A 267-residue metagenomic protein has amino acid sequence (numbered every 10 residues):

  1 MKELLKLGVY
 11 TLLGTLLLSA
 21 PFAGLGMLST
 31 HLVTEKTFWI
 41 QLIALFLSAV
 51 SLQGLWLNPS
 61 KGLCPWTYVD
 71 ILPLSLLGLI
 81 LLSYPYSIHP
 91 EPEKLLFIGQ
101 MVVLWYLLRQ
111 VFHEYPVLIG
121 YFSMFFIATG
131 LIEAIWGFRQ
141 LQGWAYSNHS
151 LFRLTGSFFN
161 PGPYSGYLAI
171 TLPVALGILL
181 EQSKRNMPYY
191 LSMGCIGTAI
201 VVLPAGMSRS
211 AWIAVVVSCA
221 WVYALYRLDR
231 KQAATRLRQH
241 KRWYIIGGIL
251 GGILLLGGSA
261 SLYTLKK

Functional and structural regions predicted by a protein language model:
M1-L4: Short, Lys/Arg-rich, polar N-terminal cytosolic tail immediately upstream of the first transmembrane signal-anchor
K6-A23, Q41-G54, L74-L107, V117-K266: Alpha-helical transmembrane segments of multi-pass inner-membrane proteins
A23-T37, W56-G62, I88: Short, hydrophobic transmembrane alpha-helix segments
P59-C64, G252-L255: Membrane-interface interhelical linkers
V69-L72: Polytopic alpha-helical membrane-helix bundles and their juxtamembrane interface segments in multi-pass membrane
E114: Active-site pocket-lining segment
